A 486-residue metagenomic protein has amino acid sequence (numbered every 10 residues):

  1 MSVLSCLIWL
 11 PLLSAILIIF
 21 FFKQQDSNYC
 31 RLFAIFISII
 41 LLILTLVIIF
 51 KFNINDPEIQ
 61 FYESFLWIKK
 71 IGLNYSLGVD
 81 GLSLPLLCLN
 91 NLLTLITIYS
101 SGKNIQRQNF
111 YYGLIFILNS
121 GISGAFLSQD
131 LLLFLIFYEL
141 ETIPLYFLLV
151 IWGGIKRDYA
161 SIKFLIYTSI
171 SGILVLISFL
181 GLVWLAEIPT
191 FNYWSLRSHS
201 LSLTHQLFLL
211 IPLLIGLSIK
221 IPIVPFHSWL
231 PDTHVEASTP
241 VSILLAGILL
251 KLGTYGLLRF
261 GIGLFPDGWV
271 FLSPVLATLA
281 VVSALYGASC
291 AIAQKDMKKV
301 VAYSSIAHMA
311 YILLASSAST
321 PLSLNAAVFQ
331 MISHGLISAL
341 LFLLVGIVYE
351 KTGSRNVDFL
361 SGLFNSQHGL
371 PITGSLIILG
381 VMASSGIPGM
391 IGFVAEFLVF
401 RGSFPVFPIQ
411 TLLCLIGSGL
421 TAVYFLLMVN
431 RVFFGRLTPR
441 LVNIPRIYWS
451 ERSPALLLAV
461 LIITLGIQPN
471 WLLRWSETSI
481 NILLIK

Functional and structural regions predicted by a protein language model:
M1-L10, V79-N90, L132-P144, Q206-I219 (+2 more regions): Structural signature of hydrophobic alpha-helical transmembrane segments
S2-V3, L17-G113, N192, N481-L483: Transmembrane helix-loop-helix hairpins at membrane boundaries of multipass inner-membrane proteins
S5-F21, I35-I48, L87-S101, L118-S120 (+5 more regions): Central hydrophobic cores of alpha-helical transmembrane segments in multi-pass inner-membrane proteins across all
A15-F20, L46, L95-Y99, S120-G124 (+8 more regions): Alpha-helical transmembrane segments of multipass membrane proteins
I16-Q24, T94-I105, F147-K156, A160 (+3 more regions): C-terminal ends of transmembrane helices
Q25-C30, F110-I117, G121-H205, C290-Y303 (+1 more regions): Alpha-helical multi-pass transmembrane bundles of energy-transducing inner-membrane proteins
N53-N74, L140, G172-H227, D232 (+6 more regions): Juxtamembrane/interfacial segments at transmembrane-helix boundaries in multi-pass membrane proteins
V224, S338-F342, Q410-N443: Predominantly late transmembrane helices and immediately cytosolic-facing juxtamembrane segments
